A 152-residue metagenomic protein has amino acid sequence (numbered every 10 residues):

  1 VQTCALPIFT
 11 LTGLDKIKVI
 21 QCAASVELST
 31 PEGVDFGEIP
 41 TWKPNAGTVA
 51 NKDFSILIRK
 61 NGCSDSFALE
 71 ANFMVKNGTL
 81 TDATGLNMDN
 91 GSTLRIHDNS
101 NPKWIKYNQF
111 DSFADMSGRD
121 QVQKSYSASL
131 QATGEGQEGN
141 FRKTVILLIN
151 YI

Functional and structural regions predicted by a protein language model:
V1, A5-I152: Mature extracellular/passenger domains of Gram-negative fimbrial/pilin and adhesin proteins
